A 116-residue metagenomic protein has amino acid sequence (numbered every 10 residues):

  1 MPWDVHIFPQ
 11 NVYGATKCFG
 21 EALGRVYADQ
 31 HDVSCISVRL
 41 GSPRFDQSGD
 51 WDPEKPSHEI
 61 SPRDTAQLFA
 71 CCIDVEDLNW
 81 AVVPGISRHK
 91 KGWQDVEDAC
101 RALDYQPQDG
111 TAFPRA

Functional and structural regions predicted by a protein language model:
M1-H31: Catalytic helix-loop patch of NAD(P)-dependent Rossmann-fold dehydrogenases
M1-I7, D46-E54: Short glycine/proline- and charge-enriched loop/turn segments that cap or connect secondary-structure elements
Q10-Y13, W51-I60: Glycine-rich "substrate-gating" loop/helix at the edge of Rossmann-like oxidoreductase active sites
D29, R39-S48, E59-W80, R88: Alpha-helical substrate-binding/gating segment
S34-I36: Conserved catalytic-site loops of classical short-chain dehydrogenases/reductases
A81-Q106: Conserved C-terminal active-site "lid" loop/helix of NAD(P)H-dependent oxidoreductases that clamps the redox cofactor
T111-A116: Amphipathic terminal alpha-helices
